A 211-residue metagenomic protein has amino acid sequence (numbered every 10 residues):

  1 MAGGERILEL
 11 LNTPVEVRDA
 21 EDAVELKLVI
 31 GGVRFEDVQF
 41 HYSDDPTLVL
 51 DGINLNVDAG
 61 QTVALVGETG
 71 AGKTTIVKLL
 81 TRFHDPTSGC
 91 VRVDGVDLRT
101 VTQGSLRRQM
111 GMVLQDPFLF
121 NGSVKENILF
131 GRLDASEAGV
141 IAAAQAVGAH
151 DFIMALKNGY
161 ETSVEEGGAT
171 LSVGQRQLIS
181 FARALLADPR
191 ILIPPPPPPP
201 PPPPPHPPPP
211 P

Functional and structural regions predicted by a protein language model:
M1-L10: Cytosolic ends of transmembrane helices, especially the final helix of ABC transmembrane type-1 domains
N12, V17-P202, P211: ABC-type nucleotide-binding domain
